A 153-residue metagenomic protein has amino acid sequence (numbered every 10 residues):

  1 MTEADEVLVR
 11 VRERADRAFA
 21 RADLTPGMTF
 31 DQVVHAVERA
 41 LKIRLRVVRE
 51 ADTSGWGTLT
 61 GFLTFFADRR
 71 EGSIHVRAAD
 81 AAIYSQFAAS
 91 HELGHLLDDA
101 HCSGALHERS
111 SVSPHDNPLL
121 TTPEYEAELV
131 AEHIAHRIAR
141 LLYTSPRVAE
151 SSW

Functional and structural regions predicted by a protein language model:
T2-R39, S103-W153: Metalloprotease/metallohydrolase-associated module, dominated by Zn2+-dependent proteases
F19-G27, A78-I83, F87: Short, surface-exposed loop/turn motifs that are enriched in glycine and acidic residues and include a nearby proline
T25-R44, W56-D68: Peri-catalytic and regulatory segments of divalent metal-dependent proteins
R46-Q86, L93, D99, G104-A105: Active-site scaffold of zinc-dependent metalloenzymes
A81, S85, A89, P123-V130: Short, well-structured alpha-helical patches and their helix-loop capping segments that border functional surfaces
S90-L93, A135: Short amphipathic C-terminal alpha-helix that caps PH/PH-like domains
